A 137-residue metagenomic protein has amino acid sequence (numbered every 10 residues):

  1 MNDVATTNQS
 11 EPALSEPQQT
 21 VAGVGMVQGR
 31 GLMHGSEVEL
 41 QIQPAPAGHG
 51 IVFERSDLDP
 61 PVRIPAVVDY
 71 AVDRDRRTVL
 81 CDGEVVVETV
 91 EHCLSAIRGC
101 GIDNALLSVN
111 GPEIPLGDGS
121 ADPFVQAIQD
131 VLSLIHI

Functional and structural regions predicted by a protein language model:
N2-R63: N-terminal basic/disordered segments at the start of proteins
L32-H34, P44-P46, L58-L132: N-terminal, charged/glycine-rich beta-strand/loop interface patches
I135-I137: Conserved small/polar residues in nucleotide/adenosyl-binding loops
